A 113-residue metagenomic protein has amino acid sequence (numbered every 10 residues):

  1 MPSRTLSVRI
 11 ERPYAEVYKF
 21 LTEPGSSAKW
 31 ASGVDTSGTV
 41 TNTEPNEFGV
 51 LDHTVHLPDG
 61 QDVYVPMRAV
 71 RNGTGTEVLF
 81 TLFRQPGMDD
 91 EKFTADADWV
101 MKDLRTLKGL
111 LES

Functional and structural regions predicted by a protein language model:
M1-T36: Hydrophobic ligand-binding cavity/cleft-lining segments
S3-S7, V50, D62-Y64, G75-E77: Intrinsic-disorder/low-complexity, polar/charged segments enriched in Ser/Thr/Lys/Arg/Asp/Glu/Gln
E11-A15, T43-E47, A69-E77, G109 (+1 more regions): A short, structured loop/turn motif at beta-sheet edges
S32-D35, P45-T54: Short, hydrophobic/aromatic-rich segments at coil-to-beta transitions
G38-E44, V55, V63-R71: Hydrophobic/aromatic beta-strand elements that line small-molecule binding cavities or substrate pockets in beta-rich
L51-P58, L82: Short beta-strand segments that buttress and anchor functional surface loops
E77-F83: Short, well-ordered beta-strand elements
F83-S113: A conserved amphipathic terminal alpha-helix motif
